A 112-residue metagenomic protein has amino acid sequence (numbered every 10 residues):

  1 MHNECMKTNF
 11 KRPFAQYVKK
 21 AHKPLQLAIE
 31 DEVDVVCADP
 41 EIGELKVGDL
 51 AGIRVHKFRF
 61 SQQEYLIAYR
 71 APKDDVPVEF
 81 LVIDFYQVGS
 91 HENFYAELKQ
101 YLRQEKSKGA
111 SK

Functional and structural regions predicted by a protein language model:
M1-E32: Arg/Lys-rich, positively charged N-terminal/basic patches that mediate binding to nucleic acids
C5, F60-L66, R70-K112: Enriched for short, Lys/Arg-rich terminal
Q16, V35, S90-N93: Active-site micro-motifs of SAM-dependent methyltransferase domains
D34-S61: A short, surface-exposed loop/turn module that caps and links secondary-structure elements
